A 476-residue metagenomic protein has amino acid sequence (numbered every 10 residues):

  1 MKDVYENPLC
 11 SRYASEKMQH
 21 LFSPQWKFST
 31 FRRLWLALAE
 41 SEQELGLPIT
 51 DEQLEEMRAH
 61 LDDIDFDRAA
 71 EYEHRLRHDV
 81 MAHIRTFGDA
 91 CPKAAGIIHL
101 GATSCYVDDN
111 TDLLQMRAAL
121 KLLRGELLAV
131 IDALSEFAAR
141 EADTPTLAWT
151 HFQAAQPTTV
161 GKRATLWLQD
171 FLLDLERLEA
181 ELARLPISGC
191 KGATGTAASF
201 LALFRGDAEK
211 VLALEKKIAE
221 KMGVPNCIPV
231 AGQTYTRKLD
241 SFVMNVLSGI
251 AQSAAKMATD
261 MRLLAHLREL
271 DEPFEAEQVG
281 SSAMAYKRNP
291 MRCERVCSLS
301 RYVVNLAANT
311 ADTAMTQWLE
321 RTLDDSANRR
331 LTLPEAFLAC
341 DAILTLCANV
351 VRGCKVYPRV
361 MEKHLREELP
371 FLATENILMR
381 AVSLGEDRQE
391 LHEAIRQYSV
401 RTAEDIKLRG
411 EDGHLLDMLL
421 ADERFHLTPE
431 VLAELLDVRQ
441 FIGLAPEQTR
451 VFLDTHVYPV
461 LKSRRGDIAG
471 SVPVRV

Functional and structural regions predicted by a protein language model:
M1-A198, G206-A219, G280-S281, M291-R295 (+4 more regions): A helix-coil-helix interface module used to build multimeric assemblies and to scaffold catalytic/cofactor sites
R77-V80, L127-L134, A164-L178, L247-M257 (+5 more regions): Alpha-helical transition-metal enzyme core signature, strongest for iron centers
A139-G161, D271-K287, E320-A327, R352-L372: Glycine-rich cofactor-pocket loops
K162, S241-G249, N376-L384: Short, well-ordered beta-strand elements within core beta-sheets of diverse protein domains
K216-Q233: A short, charged helix-loop
T234-E269, Q278-A339: A conserved active-site cap/scaffold subdomain adjacent to cofactor or substrate pockets
D271, A394-R401: Active/binding-pocket-proximal capping segment
Y302-R388, A394: Long, amphipathic alpha-helical stalk/connector segments used for oligomerization, subunit docking, or mechanical
